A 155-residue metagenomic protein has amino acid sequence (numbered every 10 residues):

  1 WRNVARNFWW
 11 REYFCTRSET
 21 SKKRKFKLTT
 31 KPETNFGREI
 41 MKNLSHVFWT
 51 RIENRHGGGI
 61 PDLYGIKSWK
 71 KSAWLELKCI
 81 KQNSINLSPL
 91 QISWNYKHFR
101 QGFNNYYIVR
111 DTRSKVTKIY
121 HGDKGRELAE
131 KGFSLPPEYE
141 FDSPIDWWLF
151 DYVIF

Functional and structural regions predicted by a protein language model:
W1, W9-W10: Tryptophan (W) side chains
C15-N54, S68: Acidic-basic catalytic patches of nuclease active cores, encompassing PD-(D/E)XK and other metal-cofactor nuclease
K22-K23, P136-F155: Charged phosphate-binding loop/patch that engages nucleotide di/tri-phosphates or the phosphate backbone of nucleic
G59: Beta-rich catalytic cores
L63-G65, K71-K81: Conserved catalytic cores of phosphodiester-cleaving nucleases, focusing on short active-site segments
K81-I92: Active-site-adjacent loop/helix micro-motif of nuclease/hydrolase catalytic cores
F99-E127: Nucleic-acid nuclease catalytic cores
